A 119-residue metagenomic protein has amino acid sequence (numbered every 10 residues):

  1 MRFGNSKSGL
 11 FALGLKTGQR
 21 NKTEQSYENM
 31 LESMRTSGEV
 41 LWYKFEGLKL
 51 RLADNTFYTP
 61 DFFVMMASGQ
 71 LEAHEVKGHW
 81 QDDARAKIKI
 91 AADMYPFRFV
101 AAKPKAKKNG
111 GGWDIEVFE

Functional and structural regions predicted by a protein language model:
M1-E119: Electrostatic, structured charged patches in enzyme active sites and in nucleic-acid/phosphate-binding
